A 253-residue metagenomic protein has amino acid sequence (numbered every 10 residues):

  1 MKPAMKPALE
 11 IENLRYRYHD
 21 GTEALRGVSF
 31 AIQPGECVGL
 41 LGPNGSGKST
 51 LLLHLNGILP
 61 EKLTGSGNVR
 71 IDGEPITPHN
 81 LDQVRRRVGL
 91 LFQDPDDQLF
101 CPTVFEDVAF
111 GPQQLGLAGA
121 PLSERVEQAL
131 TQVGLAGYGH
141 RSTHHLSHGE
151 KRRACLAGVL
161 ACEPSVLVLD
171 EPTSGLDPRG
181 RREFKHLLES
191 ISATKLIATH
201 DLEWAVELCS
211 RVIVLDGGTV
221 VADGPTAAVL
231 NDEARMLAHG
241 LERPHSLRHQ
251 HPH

Functional and structural regions predicted by a protein language model:
L41-P43: The feature captures the beta-strand-to-loop junction immediately N-terminal to the Walker
T64-P75, V84: Conserved ABC transporter NBD signature motif
A120-Y138: Conserved ABC ATPase "signature" region
S142-L146, E150: Conserved ABC ATPase signature
T199-H200: H-loop/switch region of ABC-family ATPase nucleotide-binding domains
A205-E207: A short, surface-exposed alpha-helical micro-motif characterized by mixed small hydrophobic and charged/polar residues
T219-L241: Conserved beta-strand-loop-alpha-helix hinge in the C-terminal portion of ABC ATPase nucleotide-binding domains
